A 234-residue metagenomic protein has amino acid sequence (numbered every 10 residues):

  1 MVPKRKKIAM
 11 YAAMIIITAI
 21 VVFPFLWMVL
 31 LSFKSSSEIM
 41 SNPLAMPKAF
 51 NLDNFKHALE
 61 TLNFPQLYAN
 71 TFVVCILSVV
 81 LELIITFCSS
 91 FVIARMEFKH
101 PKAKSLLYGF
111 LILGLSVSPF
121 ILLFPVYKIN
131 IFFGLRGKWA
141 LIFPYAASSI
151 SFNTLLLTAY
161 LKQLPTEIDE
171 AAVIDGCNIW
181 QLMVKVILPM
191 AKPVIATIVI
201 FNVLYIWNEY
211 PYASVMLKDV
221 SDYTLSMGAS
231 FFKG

Functional and structural regions predicted by a protein language model:
M1-G234: A hydrophobic, multi-pass inner-membrane permease signature
